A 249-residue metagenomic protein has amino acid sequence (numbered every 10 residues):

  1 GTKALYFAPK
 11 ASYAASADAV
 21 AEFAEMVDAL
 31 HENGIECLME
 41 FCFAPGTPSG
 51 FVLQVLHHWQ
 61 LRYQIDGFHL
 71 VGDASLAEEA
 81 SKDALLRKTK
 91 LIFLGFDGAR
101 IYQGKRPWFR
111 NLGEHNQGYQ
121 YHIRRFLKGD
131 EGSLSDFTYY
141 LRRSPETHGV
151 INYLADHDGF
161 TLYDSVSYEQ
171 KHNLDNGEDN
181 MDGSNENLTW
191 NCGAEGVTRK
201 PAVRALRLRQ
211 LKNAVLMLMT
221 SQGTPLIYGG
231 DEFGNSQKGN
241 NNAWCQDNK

Functional and structural regions predicted by a protein language model:
G1-E36, P45-R62, D175-G196, N248: Aromatic- and acidic-residue-enriched carbohydrate-binding clefts of CAZyme catalytic domains
F7-A8, A14, L154-A155, T161-Y163 (+3 more regions): Generic, ordered loop/turn and secondary-structure boundary motif
A21-R106, E114: Active-site neighborhood of glycoside hydrolase catalytic domains
C42, G46-P48, V166, H172 (+1 more regions): Short, function-defining helix-loop hinge/capping sites that tune catalysis or transport
A77-G229: Conserved alpha/beta catalytic core and glycan-binding cleft of carbohydrate-active enzymes
Y228-F233, Q237-G239: Short acidic/histidine-rich active-site segments
Q237-K249: Extended hydrophobic/aromatic segments used for targeting, binding, or gating
